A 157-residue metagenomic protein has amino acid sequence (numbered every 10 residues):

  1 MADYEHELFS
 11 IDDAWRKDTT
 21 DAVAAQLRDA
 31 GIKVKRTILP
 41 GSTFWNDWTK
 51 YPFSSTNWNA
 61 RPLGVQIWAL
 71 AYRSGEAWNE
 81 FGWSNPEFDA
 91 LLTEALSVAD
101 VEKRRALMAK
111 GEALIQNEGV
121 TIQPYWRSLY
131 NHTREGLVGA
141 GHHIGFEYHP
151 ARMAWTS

Functional and structural regions predicted by a protein language model:
M1-W15, T56-N59, A99-E135: Bilobed periplasmic-binding protein-like "clamshell/Venus-flytrap" ligand-binding domains
I11-T19, R36, P40, A60 (+2 more regions): Extracytoplasmic/periplasmic, Sec-exported soluble proteins
W15-T19, S54-N57, N85-P86, E112 (+1 more regions): A broad, low-specificity signal for short, low-complexity segments enriched in glycine/proline and polar/charged
R16, A25-R73: Periplasmic binding protein-like
D18, A24, V65-E76, V98-A106 (+1 more regions): Short flexible/disordered coil segments
D18-D21, A25, D29, N46 (+2 more regions): Solvent-exposed, polar/charged alpha-helical surfaces in well-ordered, non-transmembrane soluble domains, broadly
R28, I32, T49, N59 (+4 more regions): Hydrophobic alpha-helix feature that most strongly marks membrane-spanning transmembrane helices and their immediate
N46-Y51, A69-S97, R127-S157: Short, solvent-exposed loop/beta-turn-alpha elements that line the ligand-binding surface or hinge of extracytoplasmic
